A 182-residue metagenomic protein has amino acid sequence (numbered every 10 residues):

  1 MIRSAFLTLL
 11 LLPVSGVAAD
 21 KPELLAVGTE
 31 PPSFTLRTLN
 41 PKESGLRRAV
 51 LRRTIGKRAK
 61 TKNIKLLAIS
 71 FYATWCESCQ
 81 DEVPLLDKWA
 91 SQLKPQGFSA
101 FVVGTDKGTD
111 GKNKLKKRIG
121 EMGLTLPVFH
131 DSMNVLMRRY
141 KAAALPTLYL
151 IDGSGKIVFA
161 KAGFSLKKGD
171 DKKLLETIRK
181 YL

Functional and structural regions predicted by a protein language model:
S4-P13: Sec-dependent N-terminal signal peptides
A18-L46: N-proximal helix/coil linker or "cap" segments that precede and/or mark the start of modular domains
T35-L67: A short beta-strand-turn-helix
A68-I69, A100: Hydrophobic beta-strand anchors of alpha/beta hydrolase catalytic cores
S70-C76, G104-T105: Aromatic-flanked redox-active Cys/Sec active sites in thiol-based oxidoreductases, especially the WC-centered
Q80-E121, V135-R139: Structural microenvironment flanking redox-active thiols in thiol-disulfide oxidoreductases
K116-S154: Short, internal strand/loop/helix patches that form the active-site neighborhood or redox-interaction surface
L150-L182: Thiol-/selenol-based redox modules, centered on thioredoxin-like and closely related oxidoreductase domains
